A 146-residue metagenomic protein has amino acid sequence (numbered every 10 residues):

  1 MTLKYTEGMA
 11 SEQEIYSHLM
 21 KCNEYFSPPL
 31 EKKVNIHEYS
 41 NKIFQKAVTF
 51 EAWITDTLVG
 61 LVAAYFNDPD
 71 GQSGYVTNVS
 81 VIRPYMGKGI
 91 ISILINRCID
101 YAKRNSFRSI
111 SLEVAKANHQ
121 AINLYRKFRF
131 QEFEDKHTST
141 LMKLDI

Functional and structural regions predicted by a protein language model:
L3-T77, I82-R83, I95-R97, Y101 (+1 more regions): Acetyl-CoA-dependent GNAT
F50, L61, Y85, F107 (+2 more regions): Conserved hydrophobic/aromatic "anchor" residues that stabilize well-ordered secondary structure elements
L61, A115-K116: Short amphipathic helical patch at the helix-1/turn junction of helix-turn-helix
I82-P84, K88, K116-H119: Active-site acidic-Proline motif in GNAT/NAT acetyltransferases
G87-S92, A102: Glycine-rich acyl-CoA binding loop
S92, K116-E134, T138-T140: Conserved active-site alpha-helix within GNAT-family acetyltransferase domains
A102-E113: Conserved GNAT acetyl-CoA-binding A-motif
L141-I146: Terminal substrate-recognition subdomain of acyl/acetyltransferases
